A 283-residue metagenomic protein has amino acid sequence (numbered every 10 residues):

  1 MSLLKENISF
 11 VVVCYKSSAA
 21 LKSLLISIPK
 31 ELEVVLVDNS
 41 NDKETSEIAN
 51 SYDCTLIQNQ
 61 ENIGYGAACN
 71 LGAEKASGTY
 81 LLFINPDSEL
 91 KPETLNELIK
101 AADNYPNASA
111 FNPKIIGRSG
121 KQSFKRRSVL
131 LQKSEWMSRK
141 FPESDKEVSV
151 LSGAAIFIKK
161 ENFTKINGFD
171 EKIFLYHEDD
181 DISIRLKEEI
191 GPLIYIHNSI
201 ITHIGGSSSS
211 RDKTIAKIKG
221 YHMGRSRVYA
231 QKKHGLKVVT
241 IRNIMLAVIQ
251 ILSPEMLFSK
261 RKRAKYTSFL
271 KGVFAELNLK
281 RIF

Functional and structural regions predicted by a protein language model:
V12-K30: Short, well-formed alpha-helical segments that are part of the catalytic scaffolds of diverse glycosyltransferases
A19, S27, D38-E47, E61: A conserved acidic beta->alpha catalytic loop
N59-A76: Glycine-rich, basic loop-to-helix element that forms the pyrophosphate-binding segment of sugar-nucleotide handling
L81: Short aromatic/hydrophobic "clamp" motif used to bind/position activated sugar donors
E93-K125: Conserved donor NDP-sugar-binding/catalytic core segment of glycosyltransferases
V129-S149: Short, flexible, basic/aromatic active-site loop/helix in glycosyltransferases
S149-N167, K172-I200: A short, conserved alpha-helix in the catalytic core of glycosyltransferases
I218-S226, K232, L236-F283: Non-catalytic, C-terminal membrane-associated alpha-helical segments of glycosyltransferases
